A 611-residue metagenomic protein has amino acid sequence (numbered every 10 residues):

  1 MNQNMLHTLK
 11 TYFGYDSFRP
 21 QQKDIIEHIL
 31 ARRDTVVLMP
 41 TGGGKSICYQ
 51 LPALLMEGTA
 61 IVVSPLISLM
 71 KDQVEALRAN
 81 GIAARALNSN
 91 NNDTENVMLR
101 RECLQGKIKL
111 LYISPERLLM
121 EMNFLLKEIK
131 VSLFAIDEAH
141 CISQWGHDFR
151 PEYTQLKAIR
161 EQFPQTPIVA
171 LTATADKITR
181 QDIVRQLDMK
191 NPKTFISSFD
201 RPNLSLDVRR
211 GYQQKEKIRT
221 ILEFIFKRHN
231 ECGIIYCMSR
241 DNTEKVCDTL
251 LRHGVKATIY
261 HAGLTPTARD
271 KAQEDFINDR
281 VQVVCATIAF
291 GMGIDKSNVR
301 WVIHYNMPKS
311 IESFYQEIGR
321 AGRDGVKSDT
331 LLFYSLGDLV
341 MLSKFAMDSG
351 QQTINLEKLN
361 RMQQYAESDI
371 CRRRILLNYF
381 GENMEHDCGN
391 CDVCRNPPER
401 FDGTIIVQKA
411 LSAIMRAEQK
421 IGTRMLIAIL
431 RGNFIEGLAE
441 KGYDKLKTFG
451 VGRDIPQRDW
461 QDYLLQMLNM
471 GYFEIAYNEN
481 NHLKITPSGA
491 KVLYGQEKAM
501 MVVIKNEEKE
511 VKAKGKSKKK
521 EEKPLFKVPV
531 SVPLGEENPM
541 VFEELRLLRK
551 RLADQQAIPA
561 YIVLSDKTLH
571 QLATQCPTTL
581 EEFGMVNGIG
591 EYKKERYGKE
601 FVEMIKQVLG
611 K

Functional and structural regions predicted by a protein language model:
M1-M5, I354-L356, E385-K611: Accessory DNA-binding and partner-docking regions appended to nucleic-acid-acting proteins, especially the terminal
Q3-Y12, D16, P20, D24-S46 (+4 more regions): Helicase motor core with emphasis on the C-terminal RecA-like subdomain
I29, I225, F276, A366 (+2 more regions): Short helix-to-turn junction characteristic of helix-turn-helix DNA-binding domains, especially the helix
P164, H229, D369, Q419 (+1 more regions): Flexible coil/turn residues that form the inter-helical turn or adjacent wing/linker of helix-turn-helix
Q351-F380: Short, charged low-complexity linear segments at domain edges
